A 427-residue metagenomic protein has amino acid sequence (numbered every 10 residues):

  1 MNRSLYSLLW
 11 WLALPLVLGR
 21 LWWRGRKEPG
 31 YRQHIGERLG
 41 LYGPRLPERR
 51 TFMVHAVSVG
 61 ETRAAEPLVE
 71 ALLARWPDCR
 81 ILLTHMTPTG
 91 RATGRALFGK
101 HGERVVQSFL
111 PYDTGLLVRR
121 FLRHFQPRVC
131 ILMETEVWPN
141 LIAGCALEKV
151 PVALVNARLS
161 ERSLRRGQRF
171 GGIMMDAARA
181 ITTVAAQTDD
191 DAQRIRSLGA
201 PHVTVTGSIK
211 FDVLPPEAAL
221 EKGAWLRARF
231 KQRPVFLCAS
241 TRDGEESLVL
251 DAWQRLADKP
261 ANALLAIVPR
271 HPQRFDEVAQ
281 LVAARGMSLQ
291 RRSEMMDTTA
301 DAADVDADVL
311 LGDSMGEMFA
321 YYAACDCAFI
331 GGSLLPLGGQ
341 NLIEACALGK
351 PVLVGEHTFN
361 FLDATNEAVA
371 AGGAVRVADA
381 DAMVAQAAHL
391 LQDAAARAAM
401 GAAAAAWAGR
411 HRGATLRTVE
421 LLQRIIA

Functional and structural regions predicted by a protein language model:
M1-A427: Nucleotide-activated sugar donor-binding and catalytic core shared by glycosyltransferases and related lipid-linked
